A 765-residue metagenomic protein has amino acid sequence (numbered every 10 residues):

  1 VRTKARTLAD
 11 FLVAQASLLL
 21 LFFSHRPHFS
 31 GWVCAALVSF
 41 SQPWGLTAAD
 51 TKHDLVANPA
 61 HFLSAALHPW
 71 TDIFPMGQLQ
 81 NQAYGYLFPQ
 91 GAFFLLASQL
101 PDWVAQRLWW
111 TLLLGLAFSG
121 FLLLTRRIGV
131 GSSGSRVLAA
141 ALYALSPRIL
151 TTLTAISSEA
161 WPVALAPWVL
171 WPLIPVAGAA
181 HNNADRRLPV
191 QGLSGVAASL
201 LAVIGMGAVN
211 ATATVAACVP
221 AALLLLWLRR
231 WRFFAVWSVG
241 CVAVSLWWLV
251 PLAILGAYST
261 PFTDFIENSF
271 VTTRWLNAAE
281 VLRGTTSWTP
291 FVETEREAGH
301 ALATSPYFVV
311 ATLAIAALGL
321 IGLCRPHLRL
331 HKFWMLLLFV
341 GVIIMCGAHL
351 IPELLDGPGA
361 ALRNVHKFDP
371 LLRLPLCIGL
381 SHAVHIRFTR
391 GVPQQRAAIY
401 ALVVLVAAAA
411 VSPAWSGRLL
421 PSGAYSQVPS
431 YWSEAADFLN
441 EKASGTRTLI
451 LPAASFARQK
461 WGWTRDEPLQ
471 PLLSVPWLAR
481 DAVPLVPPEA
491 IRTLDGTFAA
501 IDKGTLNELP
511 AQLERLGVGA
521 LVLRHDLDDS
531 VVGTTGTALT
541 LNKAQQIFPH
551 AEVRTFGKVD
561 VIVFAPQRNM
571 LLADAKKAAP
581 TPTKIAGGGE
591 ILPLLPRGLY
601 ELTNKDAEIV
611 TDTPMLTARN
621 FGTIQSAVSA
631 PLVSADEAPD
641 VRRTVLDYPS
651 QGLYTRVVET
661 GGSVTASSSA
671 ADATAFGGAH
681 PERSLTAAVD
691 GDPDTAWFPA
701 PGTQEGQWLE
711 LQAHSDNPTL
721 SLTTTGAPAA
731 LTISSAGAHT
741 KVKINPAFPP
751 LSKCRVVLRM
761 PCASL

Functional and structural regions predicted by a protein language model:
V1-R6, R127-G131, I174-V196, L226-F233 (+3 more regions): Membrane-interface junctions at the ends of membrane-embedded or membrane-associated helices
V1-S41, S119, W334, Y400: Start-transfer (signal-anchor) and selected internal transmembrane alpha helices of multi-pass inner/ER membrane
L18-L19, A243, S305-I343, H385-I386: Hydrophobic, aromatic-rich transmembrane alpha-helices and their immediate juxtamembrane boundary segments
F22-F118, A141-A164, L276-S287, F291 (+2 more regions): Membrane-interface coil-to-helix junctions
A35, L114-I128, S132-A180, R187-W227 (+3 more regions): Membrane-embedded helix bundles of polyisoprenyl
A66-D72, S238-G322, V365, E590-V641 (+3 more regions): Periplasmic/ER-lumenal interhelical loops and adjacent helix-loop junctions in multi-pass membrane proteins
S119, F262-E267, V406-L765: Extracytoplasmic
I149-A160, F265-T273, R296-T304, M335 (+4 more regions): Membrane-helix boundary/interfacial segments in multi-pass membrane proteins
